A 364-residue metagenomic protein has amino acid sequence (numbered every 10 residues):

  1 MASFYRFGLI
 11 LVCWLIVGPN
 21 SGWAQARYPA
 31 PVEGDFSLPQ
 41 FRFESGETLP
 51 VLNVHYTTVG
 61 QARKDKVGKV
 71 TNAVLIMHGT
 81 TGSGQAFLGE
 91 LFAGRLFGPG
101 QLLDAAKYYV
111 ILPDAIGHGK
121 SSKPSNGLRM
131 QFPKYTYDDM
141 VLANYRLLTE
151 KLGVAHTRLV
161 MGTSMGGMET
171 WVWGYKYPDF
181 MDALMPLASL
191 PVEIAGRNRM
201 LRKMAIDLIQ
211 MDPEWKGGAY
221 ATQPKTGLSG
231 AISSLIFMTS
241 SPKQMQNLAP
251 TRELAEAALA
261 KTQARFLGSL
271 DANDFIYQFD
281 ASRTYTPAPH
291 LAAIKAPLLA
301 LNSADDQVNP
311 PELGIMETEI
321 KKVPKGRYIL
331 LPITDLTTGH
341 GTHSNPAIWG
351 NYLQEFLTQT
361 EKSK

Functional and structural regions predicted by a protein language model:
T57-N126: N-terminal cap/lid subdomain of alpha/beta-hydrolase-fold enzymes
D138-R158: Conserved acidic catalytic loop of the alpha/beta-hydrolase fold
A155-G196: Conserved hydrolase catalytic core segment
F180-R265: Alpha/beta-hydrolase-fold enzymes
D274-H290: Active-site nucleophile elbow and catalytic-triad environment of alpha/beta-hydrolase enzymes
I294, A300-N302: Short beta-strand/loop motif that positions the catalytic acidic residue of the alpha/beta-hydrolase fold
Q307-G314: Conserved alpha/beta-hydrolase "acid-adjacent" motif
G326-K364: Catalytic active-site module of serine/aspartate enzymes centered on a nucleophile-bearing elbow/loop
